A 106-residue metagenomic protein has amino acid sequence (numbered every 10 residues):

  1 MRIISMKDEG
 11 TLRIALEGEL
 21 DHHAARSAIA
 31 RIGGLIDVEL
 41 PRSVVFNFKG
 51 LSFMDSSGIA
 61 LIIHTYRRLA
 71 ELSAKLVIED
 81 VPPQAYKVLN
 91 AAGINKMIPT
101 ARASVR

Functional and structural regions predicted by a protein language model:
M1-S52, H64-R106: STAS-like cytosolic regulatory interaction modules
